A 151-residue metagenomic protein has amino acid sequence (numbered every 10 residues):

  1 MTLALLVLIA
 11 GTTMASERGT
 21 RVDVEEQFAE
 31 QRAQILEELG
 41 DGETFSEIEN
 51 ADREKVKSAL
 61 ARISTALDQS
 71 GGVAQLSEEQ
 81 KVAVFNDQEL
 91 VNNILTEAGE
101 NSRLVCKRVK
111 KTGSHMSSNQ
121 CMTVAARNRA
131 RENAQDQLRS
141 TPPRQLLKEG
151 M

Functional and structural regions predicted by a protein language model:
T2-G11: Bacterial N-terminal signal peptides
T13-S58: N-terminal leader/propeptide segments of preproteins
R32, L36, K57-L60, S64 (+2 more regions): Extracytoplasmic/secreted envelope proteins and their assembly/folding machinery, especially bacterial periplasmic
G40, T44, A61, T65-D68 (+3 more regions): Sec-exported extracytoplasmic/periplasmic mature domains
E54-A83: Active-site acidic/histidine clusters and adjacent loop/turn architecture that either coordinate catalytic ions
Q75-A134: Surface-exposed, polar helix/loop patches in the mature regions of secreted/periplasmic/lumenal proteins that form
T123-M151: C-terminal partner/receptor-binding element of secreted or periplasmic proteins
